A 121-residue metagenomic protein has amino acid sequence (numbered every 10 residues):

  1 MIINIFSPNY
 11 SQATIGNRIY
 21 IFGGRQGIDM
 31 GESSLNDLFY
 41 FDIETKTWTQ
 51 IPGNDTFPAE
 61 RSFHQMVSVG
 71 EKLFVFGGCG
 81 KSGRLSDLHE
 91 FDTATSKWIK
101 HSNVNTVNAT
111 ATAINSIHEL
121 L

Functional and structural regions predicted by a protein language model:
M1-L121: Kelch-like beta-propeller repeat domains
